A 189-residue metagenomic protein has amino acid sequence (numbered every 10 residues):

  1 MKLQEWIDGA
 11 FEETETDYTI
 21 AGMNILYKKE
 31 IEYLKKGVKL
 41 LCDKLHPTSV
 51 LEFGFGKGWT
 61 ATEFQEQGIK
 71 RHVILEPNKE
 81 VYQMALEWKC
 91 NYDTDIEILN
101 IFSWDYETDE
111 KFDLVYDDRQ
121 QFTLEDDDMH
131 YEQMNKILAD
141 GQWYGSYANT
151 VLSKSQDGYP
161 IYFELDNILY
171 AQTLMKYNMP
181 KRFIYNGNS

Functional and structural regions predicted by a protein language model:
M1-P47: Class I SAM-dependent methyltransferase Rossmann-like catalytic core, especially the SAM/SAH-binding loop
A21, L152-S153, G158-S189: Class I S-adenosyl-L-methionine
L45-G56: Conserved class I S-adenosyl-L-methionine
K57-I69: Conserved SAM-binding loop of SAM-dependent methyltransferases across substrates and taxa, primarily the Class I
R71-E76: Conserved SAM-binding motif I beta-strand of class I
P77-T108: S-adenosyl-L-methionine
D105-V115, R119: A short acidic, Gly/Pro-enriched loop at the edge of an enzyme's catalytic core that lines a small-molecule cofactor
D126-W143, Y147-Y159: A short glycine-rich, Lys/Arg-flanked "PGG" loop and its adjoining helix->strand segment in the class I
